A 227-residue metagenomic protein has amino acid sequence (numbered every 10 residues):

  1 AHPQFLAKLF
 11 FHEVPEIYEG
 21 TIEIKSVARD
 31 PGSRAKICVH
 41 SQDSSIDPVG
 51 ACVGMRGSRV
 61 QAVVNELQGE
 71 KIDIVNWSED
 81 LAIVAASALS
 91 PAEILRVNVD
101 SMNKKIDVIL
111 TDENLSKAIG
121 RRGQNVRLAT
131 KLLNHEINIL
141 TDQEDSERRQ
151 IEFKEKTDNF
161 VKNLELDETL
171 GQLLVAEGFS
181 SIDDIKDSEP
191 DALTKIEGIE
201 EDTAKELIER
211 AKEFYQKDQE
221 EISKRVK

Functional and structural regions predicted by a protein language model:
A1-K227: RNA-contacting regions in translation and RNA-metabolism proteins, encompassing KH/S1 modules where present
